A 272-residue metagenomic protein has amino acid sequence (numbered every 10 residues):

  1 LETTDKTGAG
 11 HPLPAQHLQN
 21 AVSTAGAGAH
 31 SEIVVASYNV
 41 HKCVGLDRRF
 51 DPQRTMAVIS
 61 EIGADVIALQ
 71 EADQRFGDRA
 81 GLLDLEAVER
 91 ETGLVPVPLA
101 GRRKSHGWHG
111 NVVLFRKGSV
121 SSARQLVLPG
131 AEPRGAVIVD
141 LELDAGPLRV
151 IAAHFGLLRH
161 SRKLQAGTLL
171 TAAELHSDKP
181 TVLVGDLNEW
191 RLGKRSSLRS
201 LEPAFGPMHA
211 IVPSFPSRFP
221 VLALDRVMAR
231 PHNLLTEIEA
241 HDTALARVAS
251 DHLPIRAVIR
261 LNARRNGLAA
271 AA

Functional and structural regions predicted by a protein language model:
L1-A27, E32, D47-R48, V66 (+2 more regions): Structured beta-strand-rich core segments of catalytic domains in phosphoester-bond hydrolases
L1-T24, Q125, E142-G146, E174-V182 (+1 more regions): Metal-dependent phosphoester-hydrolase catalytic domains
V34-V40, T55-A80, V139, R149-A153 (+4 more regions): Active-site beta-strand/loop signature of hydrolases that rely on acidic residues for catalysis
C43-G45, Q74-A80, K104-H106, L158-H160 (+2 more regions): Active-site environment of divalent metal-dependent phosphoester hydrolases
R49-P52, G81-D84, N111, L164-G167 (+1 more regions): Short, glycine/charged-enriched secondary-structure capping and boundary segments
I59, V88-E89, L201-E202: A generic structural signal for well-ordered alpha-helical segments
G146-L148, F155-H160: Metal-dependent phosphoester/phosphodiester hydrolase catalytic core
